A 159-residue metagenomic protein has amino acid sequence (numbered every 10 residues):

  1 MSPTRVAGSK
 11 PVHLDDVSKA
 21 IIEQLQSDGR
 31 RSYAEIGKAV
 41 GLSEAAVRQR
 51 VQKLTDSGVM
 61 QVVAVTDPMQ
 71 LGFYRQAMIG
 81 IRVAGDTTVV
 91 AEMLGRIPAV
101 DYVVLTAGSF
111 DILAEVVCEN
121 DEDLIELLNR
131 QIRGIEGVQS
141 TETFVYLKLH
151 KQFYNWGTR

Functional and structural regions predicted by a protein language model:
M1-R159: A compositional/biophysical signature of low hydrophobicity enriched in polar/charged and small residues
